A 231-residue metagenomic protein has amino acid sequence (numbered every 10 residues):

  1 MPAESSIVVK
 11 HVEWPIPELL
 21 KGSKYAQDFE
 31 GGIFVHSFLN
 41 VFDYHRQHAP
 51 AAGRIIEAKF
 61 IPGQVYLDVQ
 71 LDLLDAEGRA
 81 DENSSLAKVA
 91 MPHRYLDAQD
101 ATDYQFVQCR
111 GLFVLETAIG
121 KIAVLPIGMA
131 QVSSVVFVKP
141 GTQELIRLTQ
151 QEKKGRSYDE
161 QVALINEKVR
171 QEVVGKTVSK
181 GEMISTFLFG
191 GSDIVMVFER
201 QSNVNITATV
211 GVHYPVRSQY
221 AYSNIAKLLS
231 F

Functional and structural regions predicted by a protein language model:
M1-F231: Contiguous, well-folded functional domains in the mature portion of proteins
